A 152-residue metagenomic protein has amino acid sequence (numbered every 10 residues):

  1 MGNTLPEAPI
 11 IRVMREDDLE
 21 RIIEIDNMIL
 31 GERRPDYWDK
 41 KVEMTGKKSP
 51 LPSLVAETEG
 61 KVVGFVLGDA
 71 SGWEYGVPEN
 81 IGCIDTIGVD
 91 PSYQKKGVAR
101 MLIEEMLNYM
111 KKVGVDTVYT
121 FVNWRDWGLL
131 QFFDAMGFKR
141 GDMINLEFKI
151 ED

Functional and structural regions predicted by a protein language model:
M1-D17, D152: Conserved N-terminal entry element of GNAT/NAT acetyltransferase domains
P9, E16-D17, E24, M28-E79 (+1 more regions): Acetyl-CoA-dependent GNAT
R15, D90, Q94, N123: Residue-level recognition of the GNAT/N-acetyltransferase active site
L51, G141-L146: Short hydrophobic/aromatic beta-strand or adjacent loop that forms the aromatic wall/cage of a ligand/substrate-binding
V89, K95-N108, A135: Conserved acetyl-CoA-binding loop-helix of GNAT-fold acetyltransferases
R100, K112, W124-D142: Conserved active-site alpha-helix within GNAT-family acetyltransferase domains
M110-V122: Conserved GNAT acetyl-CoA-binding A-motif
